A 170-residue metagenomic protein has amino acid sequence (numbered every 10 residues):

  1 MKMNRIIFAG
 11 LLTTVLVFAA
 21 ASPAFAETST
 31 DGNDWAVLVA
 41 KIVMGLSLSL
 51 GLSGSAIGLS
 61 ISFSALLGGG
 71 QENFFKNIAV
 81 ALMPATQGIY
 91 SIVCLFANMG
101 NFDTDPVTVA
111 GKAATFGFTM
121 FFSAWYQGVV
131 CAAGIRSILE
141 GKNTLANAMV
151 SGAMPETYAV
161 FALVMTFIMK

Functional and structural regions predicted by a protein language model:
K2-V15, A21-K170: Hydrophobic, small-residue-rich transmembrane alpha-helices and their short perimembrane loops in multi-pass membrane
